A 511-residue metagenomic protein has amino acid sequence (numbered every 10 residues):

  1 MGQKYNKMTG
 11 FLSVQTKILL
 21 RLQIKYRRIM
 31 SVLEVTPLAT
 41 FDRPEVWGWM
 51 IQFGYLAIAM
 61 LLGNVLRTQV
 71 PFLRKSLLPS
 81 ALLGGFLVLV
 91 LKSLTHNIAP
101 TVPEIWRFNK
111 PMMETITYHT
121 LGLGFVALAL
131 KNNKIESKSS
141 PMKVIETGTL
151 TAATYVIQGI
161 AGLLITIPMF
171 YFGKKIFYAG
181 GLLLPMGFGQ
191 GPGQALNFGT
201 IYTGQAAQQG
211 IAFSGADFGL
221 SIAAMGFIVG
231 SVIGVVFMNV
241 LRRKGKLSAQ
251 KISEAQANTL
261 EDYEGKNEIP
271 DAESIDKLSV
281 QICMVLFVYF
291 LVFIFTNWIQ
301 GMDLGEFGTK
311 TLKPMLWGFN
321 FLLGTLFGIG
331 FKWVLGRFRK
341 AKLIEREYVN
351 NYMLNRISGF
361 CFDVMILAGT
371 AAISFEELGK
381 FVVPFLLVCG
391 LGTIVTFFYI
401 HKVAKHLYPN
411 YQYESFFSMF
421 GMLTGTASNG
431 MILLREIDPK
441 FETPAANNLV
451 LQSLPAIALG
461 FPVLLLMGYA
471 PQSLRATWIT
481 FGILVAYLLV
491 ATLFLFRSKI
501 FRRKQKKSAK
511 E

Functional and structural regions predicted by a protein language model:
L19-V46, V240-S279, T311, G336-Y348 (+1 more regions): Intrinsically disordered, low-complexity non-transmembrane regions of multi-pass membrane transporters
E45-I58, K110-G124, G318-F327, P384-G392: Structural signature of hydrophobic alpha-helical transmembrane segments
A59, F86-S93, P111-P141, F327-R337 (+2 more regions): Hydrophobic transmembrane alpha-helices of secondary-active transporters and Na+-translocating membrane complexes
K75, N132-I145, F170-Y178, T200-D217 (+5 more regions): Juxtamembrane helix-boundary/capping and inter-helix hinge elements in multi-pass membrane proteins
N132-L163, I222, V280, V285 (+4 more regions): Entry/N-cap segments of selected transmembrane alpha helices and their immediately preceding amphipathic helices
A153, I165, F172-A212, F237 (+2 more regions): Alpha-helical membrane segments and immediately flanking helix-loop junctions that form or couple to the substrate/ion
F287-L407: Transmembrane helical segments that form the transport core of multi-pass membrane transport proteins
V364-E376, F385, C389-K499: C-terminal transmembrane helix pair
